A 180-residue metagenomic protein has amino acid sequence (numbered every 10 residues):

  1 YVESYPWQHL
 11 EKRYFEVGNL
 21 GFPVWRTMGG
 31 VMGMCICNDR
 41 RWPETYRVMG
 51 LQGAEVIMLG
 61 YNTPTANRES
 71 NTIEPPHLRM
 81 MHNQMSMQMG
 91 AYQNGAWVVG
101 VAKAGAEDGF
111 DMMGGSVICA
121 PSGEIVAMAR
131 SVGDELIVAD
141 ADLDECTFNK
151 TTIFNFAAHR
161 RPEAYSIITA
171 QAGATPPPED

Functional and structural regions predicted by a protein language model:
Y1, W25, V101, A129 (+1 more regions): Hydrophobic residues at beta-strand termini and immediately following loops that shape nucleotide-binding pockets
V2-V17, G133-T152: A short, polar/charged loop-to-alpha-helix boundary motif
E3-Y5, K12-Y14, H77-L78, A96-V98 (+3 more regions): A short linear-motif detector with a strong N-terminal bias
L10-K12, G21, V126: Short, P/G- and charge-enriched loop/turn segments at secondary-structure junctions
L20-E55, L59-Y61, C146-D180: Cysteine/selenocysteine-centered motifs that mediate thiol-based redox chemistry or coordinate metal-sulfur cofactors
P23, M32, V99, L136-I137: A broad, low-specificity signal marking well-ordered, structured residues that form hydrophobic/aromatic
R26-M28, A120-P121, A141: Active-site beta-strand termini and strand-to-loop segments that position acidic
C37-L136: CN hydrolase (nitrilase-like) catalytic-core segments centered on the catalytic cysteine and neighboring Lys/Glu
